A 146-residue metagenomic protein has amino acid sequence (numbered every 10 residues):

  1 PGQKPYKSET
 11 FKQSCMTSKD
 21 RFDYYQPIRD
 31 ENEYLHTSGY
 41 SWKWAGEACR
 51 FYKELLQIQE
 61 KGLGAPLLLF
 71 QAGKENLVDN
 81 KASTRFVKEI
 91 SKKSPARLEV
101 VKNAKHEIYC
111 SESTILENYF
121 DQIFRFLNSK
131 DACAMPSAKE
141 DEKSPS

Functional and structural regions predicted by a protein language model:
P1-Y40: Alpha/beta-hydrolase-fold enzymes
H36, E75, I115: Glycine-/small-residue-rich active-site loops that bind phosphorylated ligands and cofactors
G39-Q59: Active-site nucleophile elbow and catalytic-triad environment of alpha/beta-hydrolase enzymes
Q59-G64, E89-K93: Short, conserved loop/helix-junction motifs that constitute active-site signature segments in enzyme catalytic cores
L63, L69-Q71, E75: Short beta-strand/loop motif that positions the catalytic acidic residue of the alpha/beta-hydrolase fold
A65, D79-E89: Short alpha-helix in the alpha/beta-hydrolase fold that links the catalytic acid
N76-D79, Y109: Nucleotide-sugar-dependent glycosyltransferase donor-binding/catalytic pocket residues
P95-S146: Catalytic active-site module of serine/aspartate enzymes centered on a nucleophile-bearing elbow/loop
